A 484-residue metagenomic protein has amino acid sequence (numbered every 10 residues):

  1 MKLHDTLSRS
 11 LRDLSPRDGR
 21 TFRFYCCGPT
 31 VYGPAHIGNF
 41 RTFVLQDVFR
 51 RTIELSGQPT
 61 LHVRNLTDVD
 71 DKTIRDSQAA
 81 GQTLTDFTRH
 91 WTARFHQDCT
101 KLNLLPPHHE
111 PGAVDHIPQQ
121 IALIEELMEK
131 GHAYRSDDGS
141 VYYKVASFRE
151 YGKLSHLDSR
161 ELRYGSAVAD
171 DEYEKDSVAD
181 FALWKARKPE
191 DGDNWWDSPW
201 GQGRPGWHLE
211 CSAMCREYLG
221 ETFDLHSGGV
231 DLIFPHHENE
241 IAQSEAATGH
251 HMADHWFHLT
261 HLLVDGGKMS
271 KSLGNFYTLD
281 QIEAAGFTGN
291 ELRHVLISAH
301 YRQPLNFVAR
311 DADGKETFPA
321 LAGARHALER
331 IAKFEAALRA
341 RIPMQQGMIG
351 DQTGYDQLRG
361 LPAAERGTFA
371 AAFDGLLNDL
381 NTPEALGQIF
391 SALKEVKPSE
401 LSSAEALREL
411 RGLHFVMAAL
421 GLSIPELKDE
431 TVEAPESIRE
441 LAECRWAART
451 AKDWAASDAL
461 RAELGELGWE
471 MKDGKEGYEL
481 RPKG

Functional and structural regions predicted by a protein language model:
M1-Y32, F43, D47, Q97 (+1 more regions): Alpha-helical recognition segments enriched in aromatics with Gly/Pro capping that present substrate-recognition
S8-L11, R17-L105, L123, L480: N-terminal, positively charged nucleic-acid-binding surface of large information/translation enzymes
S56, K130, L467: Conserved dinucleotide-binding and phosphotransfer motif residues
T60-L61, G131-D137, V396, E470-G474: Short, well-structured beta-strand/strand-turn elements
L66-D71, F95, L105-Q120, D138-S147: Short, glycine/charge-rich beta-strand/loop segments that flank catalytic centers and engage negatively charged groups
S77-L84, H108-V114, G201, G229: The substrate-binding groove and active-site-proximal loops of carbohydrate-active enzymes, especially glycoside
F276-G484: Structural preference for alpha-helix termini/caps and helix-kink/transition segments
